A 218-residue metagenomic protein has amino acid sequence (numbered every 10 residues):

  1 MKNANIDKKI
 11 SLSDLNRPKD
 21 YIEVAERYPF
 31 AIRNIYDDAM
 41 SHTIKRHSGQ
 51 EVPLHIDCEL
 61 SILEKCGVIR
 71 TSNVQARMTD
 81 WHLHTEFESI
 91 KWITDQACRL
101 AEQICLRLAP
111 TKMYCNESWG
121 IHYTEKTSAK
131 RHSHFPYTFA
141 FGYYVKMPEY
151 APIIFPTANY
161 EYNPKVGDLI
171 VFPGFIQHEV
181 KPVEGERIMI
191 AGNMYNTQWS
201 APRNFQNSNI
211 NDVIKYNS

Functional and structural regions predicted by a protein language model:
M1-K2, S218: N-terminal low-hydrophobic presequence detector
K2-P110, S128: Non-heme Fe(II)/2-oxoglutarate
I22, P29-A31, D37, T43 (+7 more regions): Compositionally biased, intrinsically disordered low-complexity regions enriched in proline and serine
V24, V52, V68, V74 (+5 more regions): Extended aliphatic helical segments
Y28, I35-D37, T43, E88 (+6 more regions): Residue-level detector of solvent-exposed, low-hydrophobicity positions
A109-P182, E186-M189, N193-S200, N207-S208: Catalytic core of non-heme Fe(II) oxygenases with the double-stranded beta-helix
I210-S218: Short, cationic low-complexity segments
